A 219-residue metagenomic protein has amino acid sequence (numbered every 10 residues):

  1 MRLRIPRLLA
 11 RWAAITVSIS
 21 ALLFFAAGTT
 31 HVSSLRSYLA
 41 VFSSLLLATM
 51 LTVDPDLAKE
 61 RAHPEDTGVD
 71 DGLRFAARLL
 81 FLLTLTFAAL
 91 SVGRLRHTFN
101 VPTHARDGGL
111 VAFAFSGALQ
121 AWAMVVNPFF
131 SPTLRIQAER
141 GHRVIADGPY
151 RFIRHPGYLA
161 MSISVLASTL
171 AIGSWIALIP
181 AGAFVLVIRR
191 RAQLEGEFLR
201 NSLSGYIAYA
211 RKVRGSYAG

Functional and structural regions predicted by a protein language model:
M1-Y150, L159-G219: Membrane-anchoring alpha-helices and their flanking helix-loop junctions
